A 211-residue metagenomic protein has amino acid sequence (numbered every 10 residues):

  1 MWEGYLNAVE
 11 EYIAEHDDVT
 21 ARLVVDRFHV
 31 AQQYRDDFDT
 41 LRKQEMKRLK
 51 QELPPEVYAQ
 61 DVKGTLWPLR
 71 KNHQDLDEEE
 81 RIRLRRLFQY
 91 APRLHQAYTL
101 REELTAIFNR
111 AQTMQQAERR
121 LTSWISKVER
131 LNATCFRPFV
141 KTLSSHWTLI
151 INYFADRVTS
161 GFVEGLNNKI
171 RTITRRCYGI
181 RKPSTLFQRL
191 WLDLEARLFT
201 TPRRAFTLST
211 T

Functional and structural regions predicted by a protein language model:
W2-D18, F28-R35, Q51-T211: Acidic/histidine-rich catalytic cores and adjacent linkers of DNA breakage/strand-transfer/modification proteins
D18-L23, M46-K50: Short, polar/flexible loop-turn hinges at active-site or ligand-entry regions and domain interfaces
R35-K47: Short, surface-exposed amphipathic charged segments that create phosphate/polyanion-binding patches used for binding
